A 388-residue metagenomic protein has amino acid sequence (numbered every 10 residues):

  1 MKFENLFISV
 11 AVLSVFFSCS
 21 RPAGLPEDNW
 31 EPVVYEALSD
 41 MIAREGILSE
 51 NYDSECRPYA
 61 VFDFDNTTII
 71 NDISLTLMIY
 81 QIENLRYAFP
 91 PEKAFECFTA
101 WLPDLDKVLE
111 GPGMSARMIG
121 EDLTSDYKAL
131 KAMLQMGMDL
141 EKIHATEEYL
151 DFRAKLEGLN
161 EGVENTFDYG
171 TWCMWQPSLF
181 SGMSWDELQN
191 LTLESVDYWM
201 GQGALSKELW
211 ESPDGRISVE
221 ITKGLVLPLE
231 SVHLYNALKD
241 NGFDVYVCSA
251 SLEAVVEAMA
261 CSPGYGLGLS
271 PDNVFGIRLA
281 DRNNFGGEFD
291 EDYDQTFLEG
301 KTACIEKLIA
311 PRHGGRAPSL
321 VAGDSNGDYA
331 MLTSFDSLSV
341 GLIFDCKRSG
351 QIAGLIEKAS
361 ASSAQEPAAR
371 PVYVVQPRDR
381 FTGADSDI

Functional and structural regions predicted by a protein language model:
M1-N5: Positively charged n-region of N-terminal signal peptides that target proteins for export
L6-S14: Sec-dependent N-terminal signal peptides
L13, F17-F64, D72-E110, M114: Non-catalytic pre-domain segments flanking phosphatase-related domains
P22-S39, A43, N51-Y52, R57 (+2 more regions): C-terminal cap/substrate-recognition subdomain and adjoining C-terminal extension of metal-dependent phosphatase-like
F62, N66, A322-D324: Active-site flanking residues adjacent to catalytic metal/cofactor-binding acidic residues
I69: Mobile, glycine-rich extracellular loop/lid and propeptide segments that shape or gate substrate/ligand access
I73-Y87, M114-D122, E230, L234 (+2 more regions): Short, Lys/Arg-enriched charge-dense amphipathic segments
S74, Q81-I82, A88-I221: A metal-dependent, Asp-based hydrolase signature
